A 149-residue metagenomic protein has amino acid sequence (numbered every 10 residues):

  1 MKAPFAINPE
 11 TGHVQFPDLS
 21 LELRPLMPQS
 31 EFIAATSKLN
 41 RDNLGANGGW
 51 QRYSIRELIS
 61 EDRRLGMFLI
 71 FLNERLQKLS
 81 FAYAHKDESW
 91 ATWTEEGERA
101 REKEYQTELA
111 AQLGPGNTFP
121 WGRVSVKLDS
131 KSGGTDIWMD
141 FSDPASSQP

Functional and structural regions predicted by a protein language model:
M1-G122, V126-P149: Short helix/turn-capping signatures at newly exposed starts of structured segments
